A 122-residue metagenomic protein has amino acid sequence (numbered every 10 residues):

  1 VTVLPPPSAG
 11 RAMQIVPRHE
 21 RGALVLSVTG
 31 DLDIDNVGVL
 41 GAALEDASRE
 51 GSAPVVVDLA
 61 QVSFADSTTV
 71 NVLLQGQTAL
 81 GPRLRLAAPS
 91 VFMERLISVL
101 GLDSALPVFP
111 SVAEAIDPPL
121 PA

Functional and structural regions predicted by a protein language model:
T2-A42, Q61: STAS-typified acidic loop motif
I34-L106: Amphipathic alpha-helical interaction surfaces in cytosolic regulatory modules
P89, V112-A113: Short, ordered loop/turn segments at secondary-structure junctions
P107-S111: Short acidic-hydrophobic, aromatic-tinged amphipathic segments that line or gate anion-handling sites
A113-A122: A charged, well-structured terminal subsegment
